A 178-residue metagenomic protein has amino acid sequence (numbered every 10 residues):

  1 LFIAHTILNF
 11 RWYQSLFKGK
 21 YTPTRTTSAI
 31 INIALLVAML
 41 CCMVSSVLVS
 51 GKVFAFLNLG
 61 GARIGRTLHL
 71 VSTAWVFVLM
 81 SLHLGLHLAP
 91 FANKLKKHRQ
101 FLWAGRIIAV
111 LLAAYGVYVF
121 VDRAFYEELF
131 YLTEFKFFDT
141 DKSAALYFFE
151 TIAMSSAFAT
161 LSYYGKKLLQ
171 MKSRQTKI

Functional and structural regions predicted by a protein language model:
L1-I178: Membrane-embedded alpha-helical bundles that constitute the cytochrome b-like, heme-associated redox core of multi-pass
